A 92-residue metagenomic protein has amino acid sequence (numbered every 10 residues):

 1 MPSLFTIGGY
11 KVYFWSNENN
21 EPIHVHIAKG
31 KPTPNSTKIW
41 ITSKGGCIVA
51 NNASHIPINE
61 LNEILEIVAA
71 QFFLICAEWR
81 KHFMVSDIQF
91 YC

Functional and structural regions predicted by a protein language model:
M1-I23: Short, charged/polar N-terminal "headpieces" of proteins
P2, Y13-W15, I27-K29, E63 (+1 more regions): Short, flexible coil/linker segments at or flanking structured domains
N17-N59: A short, structured beta-strand/loop element
A53-C92: Acidic, low-complexity intrinsically disordered segments
